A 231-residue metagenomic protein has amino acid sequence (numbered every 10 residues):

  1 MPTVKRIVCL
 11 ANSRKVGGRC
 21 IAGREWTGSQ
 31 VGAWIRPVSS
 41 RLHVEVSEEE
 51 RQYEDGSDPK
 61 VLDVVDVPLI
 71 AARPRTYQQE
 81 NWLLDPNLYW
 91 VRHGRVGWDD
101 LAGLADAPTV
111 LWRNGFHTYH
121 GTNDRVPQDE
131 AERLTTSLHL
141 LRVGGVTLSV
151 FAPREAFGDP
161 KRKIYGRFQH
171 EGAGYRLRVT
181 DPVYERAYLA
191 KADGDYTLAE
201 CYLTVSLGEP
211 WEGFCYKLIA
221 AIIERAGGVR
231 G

Functional and structural regions predicted by a protein language model:
P2-V67: N-terminal ordered "arm"
V8-S13, S137-G158, L207: Short amphipathic beta-strand and strand-loop transition segments with alternating hydrophobic
K15-R19, E155-Y165: A short, compositionally biased
K60-D63, P68-L141, R162-G231: OB-fold/S1-family single-stranded nucleic acid-binding modules
